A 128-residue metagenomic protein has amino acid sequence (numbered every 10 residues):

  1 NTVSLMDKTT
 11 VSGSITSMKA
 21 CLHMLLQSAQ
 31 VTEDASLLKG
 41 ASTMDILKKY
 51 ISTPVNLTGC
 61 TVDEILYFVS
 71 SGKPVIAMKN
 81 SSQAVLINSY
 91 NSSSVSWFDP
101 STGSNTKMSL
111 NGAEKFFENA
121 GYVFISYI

Functional and structural regions predicted by a protein language model:
N1-I128: Conserved active-site-adjacent core of cysteine acyl-enzyme catalytic domains
